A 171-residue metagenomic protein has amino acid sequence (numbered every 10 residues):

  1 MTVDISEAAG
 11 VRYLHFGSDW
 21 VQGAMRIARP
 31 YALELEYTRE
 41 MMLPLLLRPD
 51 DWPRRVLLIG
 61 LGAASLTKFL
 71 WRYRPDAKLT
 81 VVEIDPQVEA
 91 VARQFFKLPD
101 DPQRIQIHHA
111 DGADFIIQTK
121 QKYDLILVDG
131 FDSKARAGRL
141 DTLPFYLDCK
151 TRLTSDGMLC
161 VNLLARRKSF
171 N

Functional and structural regions predicted by a protein language model:
M1-V21: N-terminal auxiliary segments of SAM/dcSAM-dependent transferases
E7-A9, Y31-M158, L164-F170: The AdoMet/dcAdoMet-binding core of the Class I SAM-like
A24-A28: Short acidic, glycine/proline-rich loop/turn micro-motifs
